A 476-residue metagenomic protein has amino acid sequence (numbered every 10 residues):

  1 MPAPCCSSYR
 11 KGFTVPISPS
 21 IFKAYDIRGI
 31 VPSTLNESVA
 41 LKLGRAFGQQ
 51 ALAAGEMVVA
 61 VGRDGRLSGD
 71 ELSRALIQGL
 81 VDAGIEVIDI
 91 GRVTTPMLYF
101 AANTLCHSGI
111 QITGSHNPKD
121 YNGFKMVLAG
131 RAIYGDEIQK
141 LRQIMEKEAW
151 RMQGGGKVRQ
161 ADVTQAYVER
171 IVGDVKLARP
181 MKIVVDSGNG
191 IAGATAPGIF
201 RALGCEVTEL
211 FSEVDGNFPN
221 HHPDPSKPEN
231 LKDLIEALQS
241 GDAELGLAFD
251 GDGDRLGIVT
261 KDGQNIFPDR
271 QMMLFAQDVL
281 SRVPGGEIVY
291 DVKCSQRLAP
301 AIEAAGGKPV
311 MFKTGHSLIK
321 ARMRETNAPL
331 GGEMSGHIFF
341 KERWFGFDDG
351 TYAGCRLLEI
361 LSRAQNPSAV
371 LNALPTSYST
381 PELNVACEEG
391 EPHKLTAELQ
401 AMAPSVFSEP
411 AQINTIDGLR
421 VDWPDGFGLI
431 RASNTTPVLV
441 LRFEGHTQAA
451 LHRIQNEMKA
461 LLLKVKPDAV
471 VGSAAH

Functional and structural regions predicted by a protein language model:
C5-C6: Cysteine-centered motifs
Y9-L76, D82-A83, K157-K182: An N-terminal, well-structured beta->alpha segment
A53, V58-Y121, E169-R170, I199-V259: N-terminal small/polar loop signature for handling phosphorylated ligands or for N-terminal nucleophile
I90, K140-E169, G173, K261-M334 (+1 more regions): Proline/glycine-rich low-complexity loops and linkers
H107-K119, L238-T260, N265, P309-M311 (+1 more regions): Glycine-rich phosphate-binding loop
D120-G241: Gly/Ser/Thr-enriched, mixed-charge loops and adjacent short helices that form phosphate/oxyanion-binding elements
V283-R442, T447-H476: Phosphate-binding and adjacent anionic-ligand microenvironments
